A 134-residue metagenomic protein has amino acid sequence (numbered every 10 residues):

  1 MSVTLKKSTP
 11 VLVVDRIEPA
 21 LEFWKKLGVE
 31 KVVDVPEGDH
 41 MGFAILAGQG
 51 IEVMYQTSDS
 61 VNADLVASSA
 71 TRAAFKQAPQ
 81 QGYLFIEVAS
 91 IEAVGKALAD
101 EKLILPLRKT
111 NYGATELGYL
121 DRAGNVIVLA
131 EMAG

Functional and structural regions predicted by a protein language model:
M1-T9, L27-E87, A93-L120, E131-G134: Vicinal oxygen chelate
V11-V13: A conserved hydrophobic helix/loop-capping motif in glycosyltransferases and polysaccharide synthases
R16-K31: Amphipathic alpha-helical segments
A20-W24, L98, G124: Conserved active-site tyrosine of GNAT-family acetyltransferases
V126-L129: Short glycine-/small-residue motifs
